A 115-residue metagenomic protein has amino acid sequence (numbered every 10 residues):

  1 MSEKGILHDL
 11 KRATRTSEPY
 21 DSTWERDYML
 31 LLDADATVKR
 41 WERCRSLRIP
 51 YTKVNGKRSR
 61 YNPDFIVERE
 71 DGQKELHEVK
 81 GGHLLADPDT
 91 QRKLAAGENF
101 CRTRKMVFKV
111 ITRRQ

Functional and structural regions predicted by a protein language model:
M1-Q115: Electrostatic, structured charged patches in enzyme active sites and in nucleic-acid/phosphate-binding
